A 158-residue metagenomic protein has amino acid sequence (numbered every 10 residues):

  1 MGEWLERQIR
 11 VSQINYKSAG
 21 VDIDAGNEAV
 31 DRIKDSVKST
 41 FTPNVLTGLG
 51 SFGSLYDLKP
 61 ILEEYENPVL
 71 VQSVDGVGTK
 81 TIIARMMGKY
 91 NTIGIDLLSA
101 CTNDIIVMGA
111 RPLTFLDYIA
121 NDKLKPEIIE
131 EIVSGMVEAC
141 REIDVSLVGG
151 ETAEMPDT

Functional and structural regions predicted by a protein language model:
W4, I9-N44: N-terminal amphipathic/basic leader segments beginning at the initiator methionine
F41-T158: Glycine-rich phosphate/pyrophosphate-binding loop regions near the starts of catalytic domains
